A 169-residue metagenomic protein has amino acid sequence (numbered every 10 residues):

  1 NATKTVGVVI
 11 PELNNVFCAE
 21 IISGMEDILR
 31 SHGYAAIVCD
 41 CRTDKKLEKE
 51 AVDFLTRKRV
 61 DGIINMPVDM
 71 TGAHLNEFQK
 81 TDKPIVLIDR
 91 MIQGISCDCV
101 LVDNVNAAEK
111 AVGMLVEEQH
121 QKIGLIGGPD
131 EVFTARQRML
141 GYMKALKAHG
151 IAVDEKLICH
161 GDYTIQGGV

Functional and structural regions predicted by a protein language model:
N1-S23, S31-Y34, R42, F54-R57: N-terminal helix-turn-helix/winged-helix DNA-binding helices and compositionally similar short basic alpha-helical
A2, E20, T43-K46, D103-N106 (+1 more regions): An amphipathic alpha-helix/helix-turn recognition signal
V8, R59-P67, G124-I126, I158: Periplasmic-binding protein-like
E12, D69, P129: Flexible, active-site-proximal loop/turn residues at the rims of small-molecule/cofactor binding pockets and catalytic
N15, V68, R90: Short, conserved catalytic or interaction motifs in soluble domains
G24-I37, E50-T56, G72, Q79-L87 (+1 more regions): Bacterial carbohydrate/catabolite-sensing allosteric modules
R42-K45, M66-T71: Short beta->alpha connector loops
